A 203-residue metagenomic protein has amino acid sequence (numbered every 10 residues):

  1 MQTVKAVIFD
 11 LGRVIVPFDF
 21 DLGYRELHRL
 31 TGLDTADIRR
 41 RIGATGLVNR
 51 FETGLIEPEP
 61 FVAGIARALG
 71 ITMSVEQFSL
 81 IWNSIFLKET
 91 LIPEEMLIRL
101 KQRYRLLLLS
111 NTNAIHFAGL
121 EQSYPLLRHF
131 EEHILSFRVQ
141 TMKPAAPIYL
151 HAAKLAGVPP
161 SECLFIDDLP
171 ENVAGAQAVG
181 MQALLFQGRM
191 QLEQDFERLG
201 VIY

Functional and structural regions predicted by a protein language model:
M1-G43, I71, A178-V179, Q194 (+1 more regions): Active-site neighborhood of HAD-like aspartate-dependent phosphohydrolases
M1-K5, N113-A114, A118-Y203: Asp-based, Mg2+/Mn2+-dependent phosphohydrolase catalytic module
D10-R13, G54, L100, L108 (+2 more regions): Generic structural signal for small/hydrophobic residues in well-ordered secondary structure, especially within
V14-I15, G46-V48, W82-L87, V139: Short histidine/acidic/glycine/proline-rich micro-motifs that form metal- and phosphate-coordinating active-site loops
L22, E26, G46, P60 (+8 more regions): Alpha-helical elements of Rossmann-like donor-binding domains used by nucleotide-donor carbohydrate transfer enzymes
T45-P60, F86-P93, V179-Q182: Short amphipathic alpha-helical segments at helix boundaries and their inter-helical linkers
N49-F78: A metal-dependent, Asp-based hydrolase signature
E76-L107, A118, A146, R189: Short, acidic loop-to-helix structural element flanking the phosphoryl-transfer center in phosphate-processing enzymes
